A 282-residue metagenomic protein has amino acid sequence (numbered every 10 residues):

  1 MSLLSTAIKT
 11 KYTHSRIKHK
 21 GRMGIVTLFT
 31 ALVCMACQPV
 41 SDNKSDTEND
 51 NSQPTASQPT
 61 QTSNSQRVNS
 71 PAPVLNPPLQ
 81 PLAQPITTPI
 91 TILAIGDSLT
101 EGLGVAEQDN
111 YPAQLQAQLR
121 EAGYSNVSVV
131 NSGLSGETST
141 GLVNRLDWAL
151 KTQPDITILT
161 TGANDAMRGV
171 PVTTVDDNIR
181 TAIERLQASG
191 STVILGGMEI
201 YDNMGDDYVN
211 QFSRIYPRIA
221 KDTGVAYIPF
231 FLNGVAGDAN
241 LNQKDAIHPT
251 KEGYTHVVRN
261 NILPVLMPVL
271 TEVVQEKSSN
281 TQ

Functional and structural regions predicted by a protein language model:
M1-L93, E121-A122, T152, T255 (+1 more regions): N-terminal secretory targeting modules
K18, T138, T250: Residue-level signal for threonine
G24, M35, N110-A117, T138 (+1 more regions): Secondary-structure junction/capping motif
V33, V130, I194: Conserved Rossmann-like nucleotide-binding pocket used by diverse enzymes that bind dinucleotide cofactors
V68-S135, R145-Q153: Serine-esterase "nucleophile elbow" of acetyl-processing enzymes
L99-G102, A106, G133-E137, N164-A166 (+1 more regions): Short histidine/acidic/glycine/proline-rich micro-motifs that form metal- and phosphate-coordinating active-site loops
S125, G141-Q282: Alpha-helical cap/lid subdomain in secreted, periplasmic, or secretory-pathway luminal O-acyl-processing enzymes
